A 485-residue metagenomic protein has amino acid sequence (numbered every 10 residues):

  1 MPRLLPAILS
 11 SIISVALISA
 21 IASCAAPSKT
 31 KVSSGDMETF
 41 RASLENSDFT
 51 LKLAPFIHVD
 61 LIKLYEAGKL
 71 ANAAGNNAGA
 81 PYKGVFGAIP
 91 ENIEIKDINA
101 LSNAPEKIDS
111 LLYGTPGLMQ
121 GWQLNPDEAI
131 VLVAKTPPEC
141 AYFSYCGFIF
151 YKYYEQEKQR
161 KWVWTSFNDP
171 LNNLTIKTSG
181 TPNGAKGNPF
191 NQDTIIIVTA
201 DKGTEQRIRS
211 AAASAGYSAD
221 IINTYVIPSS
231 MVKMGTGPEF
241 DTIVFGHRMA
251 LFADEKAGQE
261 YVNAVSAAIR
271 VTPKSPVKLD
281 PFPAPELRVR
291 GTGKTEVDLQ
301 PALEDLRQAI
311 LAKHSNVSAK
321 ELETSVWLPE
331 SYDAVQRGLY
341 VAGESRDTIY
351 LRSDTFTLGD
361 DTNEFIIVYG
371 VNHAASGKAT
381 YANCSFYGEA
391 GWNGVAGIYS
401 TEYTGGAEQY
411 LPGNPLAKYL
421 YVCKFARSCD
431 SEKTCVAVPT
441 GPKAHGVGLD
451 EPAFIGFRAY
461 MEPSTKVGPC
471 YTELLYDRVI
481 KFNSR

Functional and structural regions predicted by a protein language model:
M1-I12: Bacterial N-terminal signal peptides that target proteins for export
I12-V15, T115: Residue-level signal for the start and early helices of compact helical domains
L17-G35: Bacterial Sec-dependent N-terminal signal peptides
T30-R485: A compositional/structural signature for long, glycine/proline-rich flexible linkers and loops on extracytoplasmic
